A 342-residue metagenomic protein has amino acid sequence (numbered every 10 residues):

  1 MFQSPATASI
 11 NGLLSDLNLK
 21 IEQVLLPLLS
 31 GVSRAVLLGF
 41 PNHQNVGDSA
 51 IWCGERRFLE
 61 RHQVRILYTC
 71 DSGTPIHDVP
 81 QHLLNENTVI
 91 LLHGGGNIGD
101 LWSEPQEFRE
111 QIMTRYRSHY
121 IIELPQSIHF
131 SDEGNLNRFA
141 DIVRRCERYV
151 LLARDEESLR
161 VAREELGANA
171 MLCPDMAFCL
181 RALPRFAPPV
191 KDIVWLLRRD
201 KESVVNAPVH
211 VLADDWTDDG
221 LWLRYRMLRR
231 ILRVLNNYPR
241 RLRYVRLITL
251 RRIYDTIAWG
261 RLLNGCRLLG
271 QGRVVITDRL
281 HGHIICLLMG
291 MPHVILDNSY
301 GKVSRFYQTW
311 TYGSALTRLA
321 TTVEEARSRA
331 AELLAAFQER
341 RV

Functional and structural regions predicted by a protein language model:
M1-V342: Active-site anion-handling motifs in enzyme catalytic cores
